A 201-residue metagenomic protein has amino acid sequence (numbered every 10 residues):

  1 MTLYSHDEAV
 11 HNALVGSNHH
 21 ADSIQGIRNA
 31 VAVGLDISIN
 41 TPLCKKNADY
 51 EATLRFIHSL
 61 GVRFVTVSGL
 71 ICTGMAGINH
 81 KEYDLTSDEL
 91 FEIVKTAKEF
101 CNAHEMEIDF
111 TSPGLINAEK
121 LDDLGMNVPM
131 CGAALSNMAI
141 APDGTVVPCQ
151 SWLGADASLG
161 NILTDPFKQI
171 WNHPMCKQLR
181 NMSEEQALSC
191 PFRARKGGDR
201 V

Functional and structural regions predicted by a protein language model:
M1-I71: Radical SAM/AdoMet-radical enzyme domain recognition
A9, N47, G74-M75, A118 (+1 more regions): Generic structural signal for helix capping and beta-alpha/helix-loop junctions
H11-L14, C131, L159-I162: Short clusters of hydrophobic/aromatic residues that line enzyme substrate/ligand-binding pockets
S17-H20, D84-F91, N161-D165: Short, conserved loop/turn and helix-capping segments at secondary-structure boundaries that abut family-defining
I24, E51, F91-K95, K168: Generic alpha-helical structural signal
S68, D109-P113, M182: Conserved beta-strand termini and adjacent loop/short-helix elements that scaffold enzyme active sites in alpha/beta
G74-C149, R193-R195: A C-terminal junction/extension of Radical SAM enzymes
T145-V201: Flexible mid-to-C-terminal extensions adjoining Fe-S/redox cofactors in radical SAM and related proteins
